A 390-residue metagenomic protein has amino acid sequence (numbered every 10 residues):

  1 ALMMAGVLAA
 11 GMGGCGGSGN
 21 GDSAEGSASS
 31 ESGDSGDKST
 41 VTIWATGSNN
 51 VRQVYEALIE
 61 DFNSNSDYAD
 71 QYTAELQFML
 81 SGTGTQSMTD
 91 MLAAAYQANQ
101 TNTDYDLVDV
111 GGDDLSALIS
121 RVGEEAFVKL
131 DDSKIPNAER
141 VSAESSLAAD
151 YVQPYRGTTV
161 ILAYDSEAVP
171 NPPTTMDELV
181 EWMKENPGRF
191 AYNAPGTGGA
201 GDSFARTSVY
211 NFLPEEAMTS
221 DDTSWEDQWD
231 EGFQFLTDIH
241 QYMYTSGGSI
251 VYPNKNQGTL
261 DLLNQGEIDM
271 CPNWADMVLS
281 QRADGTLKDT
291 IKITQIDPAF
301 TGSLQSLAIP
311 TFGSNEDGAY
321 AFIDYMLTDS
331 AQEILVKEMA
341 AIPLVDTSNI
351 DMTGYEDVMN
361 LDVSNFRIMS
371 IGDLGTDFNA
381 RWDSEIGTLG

Functional and structural regions predicted by a protein language model:
A1-V41, G390: Short, low-complexity disordered leader/linker segments with a strong preference for bacterial N-terminal type II
G36-L115: Early extracytoplasmic/lumenal segment of secretory-pathway proteins
S48-Q53, Q86, G112-G258: Extracytoplasmic ligand-binding site segments that recognize negatively charged/polar headgroups
Q86-D104, A117-G123, N256-E267, C271: Short helices/loops that flank or line small-molecule/ion binding pockets
L115-S120, P272-D289: A ligand-binding cleft/hinge motif common to bilobed small-molecule-binding domains
T158-V160, F233-I239, L287-A308: Periplasmic-binding protein-like
F300-R367: Mature extracytoplasmic/periplasmic domains
I350-G390: Extracellular/periplasmic bilobal clamshell ligand-binding domains
